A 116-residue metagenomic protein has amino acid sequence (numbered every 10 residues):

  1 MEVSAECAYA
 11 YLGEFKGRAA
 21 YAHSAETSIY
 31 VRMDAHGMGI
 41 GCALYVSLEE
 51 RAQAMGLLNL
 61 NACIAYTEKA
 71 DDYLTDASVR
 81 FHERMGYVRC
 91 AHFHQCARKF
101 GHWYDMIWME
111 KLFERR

Functional and structural regions predicted by a protein language model:
M1-D34, Y45, R51, M55 (+1 more regions): Acetyl-CoA-dependent GNAT
Y11, C63-A65, V79, E83-H102: Conserved catalytic-core motifs of GNAT/GCN5-like acyltransferases
H23-A25, T75, V79, Q95-R116: C-terminal "cap" of GNAT-fold acetyltransferases
E26, G39, A77, R84: Amphipathic alpha-helical recognition patches that constitute DNA-binding helices
T27, L60-A62, M109: A structural signal for short, well-ordered beta-strand segments
S28-H36, I64-K69: A short, internal acetyl-CoA/4′-phosphopantetheine-binding micro-motif in the GNAT/acyltransferase core
M38, C42, V46: Residues forming the Rossmann-fold NAD(P)(H) cofactor-binding site
A52-L74: Conserved GNAT acetyl-CoA-binding A-motif
